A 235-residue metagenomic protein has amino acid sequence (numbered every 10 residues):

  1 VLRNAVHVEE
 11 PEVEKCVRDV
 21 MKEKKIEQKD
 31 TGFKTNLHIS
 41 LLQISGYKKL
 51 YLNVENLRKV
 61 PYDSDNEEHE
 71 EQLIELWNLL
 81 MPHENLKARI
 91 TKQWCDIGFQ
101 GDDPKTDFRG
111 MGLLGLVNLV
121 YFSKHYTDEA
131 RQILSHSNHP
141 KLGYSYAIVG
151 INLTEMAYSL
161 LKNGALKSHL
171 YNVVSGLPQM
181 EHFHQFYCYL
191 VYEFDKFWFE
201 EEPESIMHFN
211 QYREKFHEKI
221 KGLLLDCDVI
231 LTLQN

Functional and structural regions predicted by a protein language model:
V1-N235: Extended acidic/polar regulatory tracts at the flanks of large eukaryotic scaffold/adaptor proteins
